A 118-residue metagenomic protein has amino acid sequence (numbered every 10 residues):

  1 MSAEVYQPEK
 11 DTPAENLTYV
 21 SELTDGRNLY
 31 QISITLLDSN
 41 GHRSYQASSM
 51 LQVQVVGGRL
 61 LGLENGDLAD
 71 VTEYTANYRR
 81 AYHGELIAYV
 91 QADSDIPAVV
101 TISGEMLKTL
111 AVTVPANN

Functional and structural regions predicted by a protein language model:
M1-D25: Low-complexity, acidic Ser/Thr/Pro/Gly-rich terminal tails and inter-domain linkers that flank the onset of structured
M1-E9, K108-N117: Edge beta-strands of extracellular beta-sandwich domains
T24-L29, D95: Solvent-exposed, conformationally flexible loop/turn segments
R27-S44, L51, V100-I102: Beta-strand-rich structural segments
Q52-D70: Short aromatic-acidic-glycine turn motif
Y74-S94: Short, hydrophobic beta-strand segments
S103-L107: Beta-strand-rich extracellular modules
